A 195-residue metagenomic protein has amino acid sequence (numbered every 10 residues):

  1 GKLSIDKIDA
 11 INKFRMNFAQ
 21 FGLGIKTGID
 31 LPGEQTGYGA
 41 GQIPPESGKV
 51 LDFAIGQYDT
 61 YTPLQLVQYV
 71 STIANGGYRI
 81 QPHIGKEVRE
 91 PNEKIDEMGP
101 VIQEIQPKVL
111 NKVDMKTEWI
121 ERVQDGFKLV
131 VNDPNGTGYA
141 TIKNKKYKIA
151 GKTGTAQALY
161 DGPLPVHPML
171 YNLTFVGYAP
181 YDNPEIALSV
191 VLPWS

Functional and structural regions predicted by a protein language model:
G1-L192: Beta-lactam-recognizing serine transpeptidase/beta-lactamase-like catalytic domain environment
